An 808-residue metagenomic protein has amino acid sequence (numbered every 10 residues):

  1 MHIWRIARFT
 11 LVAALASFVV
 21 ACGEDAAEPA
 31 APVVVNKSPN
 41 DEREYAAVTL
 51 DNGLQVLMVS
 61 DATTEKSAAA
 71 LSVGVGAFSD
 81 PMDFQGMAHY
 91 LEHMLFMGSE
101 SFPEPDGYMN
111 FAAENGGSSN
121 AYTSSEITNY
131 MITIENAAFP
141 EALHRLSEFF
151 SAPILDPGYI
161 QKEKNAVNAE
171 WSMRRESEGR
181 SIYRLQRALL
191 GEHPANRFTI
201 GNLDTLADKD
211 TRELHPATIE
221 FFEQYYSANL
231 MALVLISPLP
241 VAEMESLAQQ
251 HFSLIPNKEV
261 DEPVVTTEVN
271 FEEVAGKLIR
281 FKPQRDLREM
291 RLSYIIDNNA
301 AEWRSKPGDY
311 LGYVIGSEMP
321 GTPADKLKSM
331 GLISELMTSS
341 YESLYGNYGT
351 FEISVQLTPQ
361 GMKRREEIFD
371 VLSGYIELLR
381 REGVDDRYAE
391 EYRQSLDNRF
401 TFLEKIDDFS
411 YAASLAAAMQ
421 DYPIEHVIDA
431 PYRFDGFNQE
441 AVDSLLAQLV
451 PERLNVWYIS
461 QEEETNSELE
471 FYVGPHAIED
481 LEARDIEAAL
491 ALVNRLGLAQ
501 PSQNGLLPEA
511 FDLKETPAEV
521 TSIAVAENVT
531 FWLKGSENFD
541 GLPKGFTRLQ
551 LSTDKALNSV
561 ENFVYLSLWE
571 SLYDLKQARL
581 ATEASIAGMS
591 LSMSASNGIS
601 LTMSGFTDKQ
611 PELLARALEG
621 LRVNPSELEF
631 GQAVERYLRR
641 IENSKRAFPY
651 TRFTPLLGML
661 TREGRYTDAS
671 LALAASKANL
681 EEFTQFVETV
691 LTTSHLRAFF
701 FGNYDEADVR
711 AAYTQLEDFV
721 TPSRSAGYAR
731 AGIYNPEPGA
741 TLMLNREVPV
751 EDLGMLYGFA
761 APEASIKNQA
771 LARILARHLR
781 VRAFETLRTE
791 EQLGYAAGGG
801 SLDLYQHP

Functional and structural regions predicted by a protein language model:
F18-A21: C-terminal motif of bacterial Sec signal peptides marking the signal peptidase cleavage site
G23-D25: Bacterial signal peptide processing site
A30, G98-S99, A142, F149-F150 (+14 more regions): Scaffold signal of the M16-like zinc-metallopeptidase fold and its non-catalytic homologs
A30-A31, A68-T133, R197-N202, S317-L336 (+4 more regions): M16/MPP (pitrilysin/insulinase) zinc-metallopeptidase core fold and M16-derived inactive scaffolds
S38-A70: Mature N-terminal segment immediately following signal peptide/propeptide cleavage in secreted/periplasmic
M97-S101, T133-A166, N347-E404, E561-N562 (+6 more regions): M16/insulysin-pitrilysin zinc metalloprotease superfamily fold
M109, I154-S172, P240, E259-E273 (+8 more regions): Acidic/histidine-enriched alpha-helical segments
E262-T322, F409-A430, S460-E462, Y472 (+2 more regions): His/Glu-based metal-binding/catalytic segments typifying zinc-dependent metallopeptidases
